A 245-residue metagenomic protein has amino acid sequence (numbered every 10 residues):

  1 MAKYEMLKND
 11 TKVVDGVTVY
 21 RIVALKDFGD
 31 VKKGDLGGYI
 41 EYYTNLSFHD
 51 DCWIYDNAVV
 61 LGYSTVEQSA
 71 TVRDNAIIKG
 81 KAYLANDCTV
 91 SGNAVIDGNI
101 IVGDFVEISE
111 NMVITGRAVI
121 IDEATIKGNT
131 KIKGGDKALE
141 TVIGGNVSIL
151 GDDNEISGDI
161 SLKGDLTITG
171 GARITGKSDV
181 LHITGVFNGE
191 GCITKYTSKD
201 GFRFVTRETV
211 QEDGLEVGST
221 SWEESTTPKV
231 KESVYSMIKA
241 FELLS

Functional and structural regions predicted by a protein language model:
M1-D51, N57, N75, K81 (+9 more regions): Terminal amphipathic alpha-helical/low-complexity segments used for targeting or macromolecular assembly
T44-L46, C52, A58, S64 (+20 more regions): Residues at the loop-to-beta-strand transition
